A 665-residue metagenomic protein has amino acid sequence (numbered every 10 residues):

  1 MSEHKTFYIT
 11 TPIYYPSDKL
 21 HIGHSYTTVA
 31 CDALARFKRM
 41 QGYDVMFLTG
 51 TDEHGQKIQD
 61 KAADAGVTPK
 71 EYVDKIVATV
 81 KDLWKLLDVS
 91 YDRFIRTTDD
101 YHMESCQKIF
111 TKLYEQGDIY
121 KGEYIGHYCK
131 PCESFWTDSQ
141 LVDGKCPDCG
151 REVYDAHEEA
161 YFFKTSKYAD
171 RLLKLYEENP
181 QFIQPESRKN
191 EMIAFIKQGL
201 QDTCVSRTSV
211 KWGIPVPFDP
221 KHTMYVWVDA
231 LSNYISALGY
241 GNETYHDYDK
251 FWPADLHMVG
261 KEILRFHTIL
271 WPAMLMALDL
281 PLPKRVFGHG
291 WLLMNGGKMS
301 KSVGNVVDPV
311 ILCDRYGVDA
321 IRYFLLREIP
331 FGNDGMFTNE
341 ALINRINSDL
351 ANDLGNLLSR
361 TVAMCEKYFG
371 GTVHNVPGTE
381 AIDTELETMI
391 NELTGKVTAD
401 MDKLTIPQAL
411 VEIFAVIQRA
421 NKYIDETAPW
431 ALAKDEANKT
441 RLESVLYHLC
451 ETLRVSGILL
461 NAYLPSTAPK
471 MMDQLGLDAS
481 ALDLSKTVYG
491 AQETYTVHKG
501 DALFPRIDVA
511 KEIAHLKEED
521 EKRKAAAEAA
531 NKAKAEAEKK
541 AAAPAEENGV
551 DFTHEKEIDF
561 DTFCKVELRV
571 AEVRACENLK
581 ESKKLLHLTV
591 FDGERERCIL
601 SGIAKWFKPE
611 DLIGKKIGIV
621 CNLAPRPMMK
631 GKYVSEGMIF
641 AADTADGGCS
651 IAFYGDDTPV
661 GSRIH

Functional and structural regions predicted by a protein language model:
M1-E3, F37-D44, A65, P69 (+8 more regions): Secondary-structure transition/capping motifs at alpha-helix termini and the adjoining loop/turn into the next element
S2-I76, I95-F110, E115, C132 (+7 more regions): N-terminal catalytic cores of NTP/NDP-binding nucleotidyl/phosphoryl-transfer enzymes
S2-T49, Y101-S105, C149, D155-K367 (+1 more regions): Structured secondary-structure scaffolds
A78-D92: A glycine-rich helix N-cap at a beta->alpha junction
Q116-A169, L173: Cys/His-rich short segments
K121, H127, E328, N333 (+3 more regions): Helix-rich, typically C-terminal accessory recognition domains appended to large enzymatic cores
A468-T562: Intrinsic disorder at enzyme termini
K540-H665: Phosphate-backbone binding interfaces of nucleic-acid-interacting proteins
